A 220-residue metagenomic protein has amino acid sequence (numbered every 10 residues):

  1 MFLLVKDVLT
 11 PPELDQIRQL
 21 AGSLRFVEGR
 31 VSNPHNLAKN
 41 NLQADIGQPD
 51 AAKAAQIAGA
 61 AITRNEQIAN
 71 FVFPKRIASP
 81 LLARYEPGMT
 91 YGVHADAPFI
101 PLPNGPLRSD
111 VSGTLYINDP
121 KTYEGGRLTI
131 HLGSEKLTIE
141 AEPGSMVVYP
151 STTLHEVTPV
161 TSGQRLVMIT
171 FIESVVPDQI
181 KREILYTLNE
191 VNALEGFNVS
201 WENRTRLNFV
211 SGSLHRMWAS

Functional and structural regions predicted by a protein language model:
M1-L81, I184-S220: Non-heme Fe(II)/2-oxoglutarate
Q67-Y186: Catalytic core of non-heme Fe(II) oxygenases with the double-stranded beta-helix
